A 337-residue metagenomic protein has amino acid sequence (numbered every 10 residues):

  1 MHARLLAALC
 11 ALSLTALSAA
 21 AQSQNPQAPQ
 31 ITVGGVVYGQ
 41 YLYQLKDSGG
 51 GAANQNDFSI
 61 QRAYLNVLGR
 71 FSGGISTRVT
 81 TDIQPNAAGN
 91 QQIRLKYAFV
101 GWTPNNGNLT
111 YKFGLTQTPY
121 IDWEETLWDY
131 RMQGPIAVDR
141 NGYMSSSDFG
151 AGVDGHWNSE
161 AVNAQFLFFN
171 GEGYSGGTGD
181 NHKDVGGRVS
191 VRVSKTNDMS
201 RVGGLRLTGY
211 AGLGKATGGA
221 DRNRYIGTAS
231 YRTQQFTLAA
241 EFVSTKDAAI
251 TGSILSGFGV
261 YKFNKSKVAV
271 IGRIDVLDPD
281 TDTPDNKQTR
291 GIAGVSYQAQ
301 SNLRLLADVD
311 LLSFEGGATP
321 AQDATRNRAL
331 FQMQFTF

Functional and structural regions predicted by a protein language model:
M1-N25: Cleavable N-terminal export/targeting peptides
R4-L12, G50-A52, A63, V67 (+1 more regions): Short, functionally important structural connectors and interaction interfaces within domains
T15-L17, N86, F314: Residues in and immediately flanking transmembrane alpha helices
S23-S48, A52-Y174, G179-G186, S190-M199 (+4 more regions): Outer membrane beta-barrel
P26, Y38, Y43-A53, N90 (+6 more regions): Outer-membrane beta-barrel pore domains
